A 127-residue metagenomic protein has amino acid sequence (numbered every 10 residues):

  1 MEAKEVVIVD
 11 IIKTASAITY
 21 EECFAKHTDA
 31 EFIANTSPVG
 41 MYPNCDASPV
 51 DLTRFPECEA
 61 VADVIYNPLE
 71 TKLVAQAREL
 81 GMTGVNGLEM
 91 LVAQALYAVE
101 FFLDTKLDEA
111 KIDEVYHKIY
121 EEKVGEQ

Functional and structural regions predicted by a protein language model:
M1-S16: NAD(P)-binding Rossmann-fold cofactor-contacting core
I11-I12, G40, M90, D113: Residue-level "edge-of-site" marker
S16-V85: Rossmann-like adenosine-cofactor binding region
A60, V64-Q127: Adenosine-phosphate binding glycine-rich loop
